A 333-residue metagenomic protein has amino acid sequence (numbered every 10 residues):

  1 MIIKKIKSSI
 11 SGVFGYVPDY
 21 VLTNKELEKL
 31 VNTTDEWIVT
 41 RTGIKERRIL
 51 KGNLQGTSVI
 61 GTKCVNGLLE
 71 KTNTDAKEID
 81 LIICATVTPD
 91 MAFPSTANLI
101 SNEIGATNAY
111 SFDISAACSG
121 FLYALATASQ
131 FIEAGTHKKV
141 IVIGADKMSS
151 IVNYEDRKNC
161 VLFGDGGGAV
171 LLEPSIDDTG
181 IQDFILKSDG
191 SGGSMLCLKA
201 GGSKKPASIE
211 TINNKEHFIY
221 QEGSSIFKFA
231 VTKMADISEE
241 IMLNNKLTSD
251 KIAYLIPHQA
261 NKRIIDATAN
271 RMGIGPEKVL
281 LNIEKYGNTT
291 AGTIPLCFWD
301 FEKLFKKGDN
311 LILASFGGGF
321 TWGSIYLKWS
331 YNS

Functional and structural regions predicted by a protein language model:
M1-L54, D156-K228, T232, D236 (+1 more regions): Condensing-enzyme catalytic core mediating Claisen C-C bond formation in acyl metabolism
S11-F14, A85, S115, K139-D146 (+3 more regions): Short beta-strand segments
L22, F93-S95, V152-D156, G323-Y326: Short acidic, glycine/serine/threonine-rich loops at helix termini
V31-T40, M91-G105, I141-M148, S203-T211 (+1 more regions): Acidic-glycine-rich active-site phosphate/pyrophosphate-binding loop
L54, S58, T62-V65, L69 (+7 more regions): Claisen-condensing/thiolase-fold acyl-transfer catalytic domains that form or cleave C-C bonds in fatty acid
N73-T107: Anion-binding (especially nucleotide phosphate/pyrophosphate-binding) glycine-rich loop and adjoining beta-alpha core
K77-A85, S249-H258: Short glycine-rich phosphate-binding loop at a beta-alpha junction
E133-G167: Flexible, glycine-rich active-site loops centered on histidine and acidic residues that chelate a metal or position
